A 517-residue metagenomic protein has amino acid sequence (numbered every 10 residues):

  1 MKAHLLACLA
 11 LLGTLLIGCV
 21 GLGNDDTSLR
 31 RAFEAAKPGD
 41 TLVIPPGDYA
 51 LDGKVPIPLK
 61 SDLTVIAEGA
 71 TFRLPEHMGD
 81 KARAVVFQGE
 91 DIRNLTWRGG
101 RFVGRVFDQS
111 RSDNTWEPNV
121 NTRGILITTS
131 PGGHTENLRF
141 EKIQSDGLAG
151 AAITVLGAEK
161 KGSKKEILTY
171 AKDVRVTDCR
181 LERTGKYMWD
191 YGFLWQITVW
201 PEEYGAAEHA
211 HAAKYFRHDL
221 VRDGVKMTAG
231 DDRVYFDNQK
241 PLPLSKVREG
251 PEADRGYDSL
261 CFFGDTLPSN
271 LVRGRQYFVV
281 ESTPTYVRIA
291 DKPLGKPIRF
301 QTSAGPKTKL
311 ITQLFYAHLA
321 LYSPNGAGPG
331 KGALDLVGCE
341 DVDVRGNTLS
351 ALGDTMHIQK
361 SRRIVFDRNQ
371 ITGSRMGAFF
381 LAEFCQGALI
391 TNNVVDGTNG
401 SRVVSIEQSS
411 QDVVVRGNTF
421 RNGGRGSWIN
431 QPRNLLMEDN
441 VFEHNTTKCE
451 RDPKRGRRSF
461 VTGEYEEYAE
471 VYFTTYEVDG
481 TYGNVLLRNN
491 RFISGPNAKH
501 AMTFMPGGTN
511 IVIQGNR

Functional and structural regions predicted by a protein language model:
A7-G18: Bacterial N-terminal signal peptides
V20-P45: Acidic Gly/Asp/Thr-rich repetitive segments characteristic of extracellular carbohydrate-active and adhesion proteins
R30, A35, A50-I66, R73-R98 (+6 more regions): Extracellular beta-strand-rich solenoid/capping regions of secreted or surface-exposed proteins that bind or remodel
D40, D52-V55, L74-D80, V106-S112 (+12 more regions): Short glycine/acidic-rich loop motifs that flank beta-strands on beta-rich extracellular proteins
V43, A50, P58, I66 (+23 more regions): Extracellular beta-strand solenoid repeats
D146-G147, A152-E208, P329-E340, V344: Solenoidal tandem-repeat scaffolds enriched in leucines and small polar residues
V199, A206-G328: Small/polar beta-strand repeat architecture
